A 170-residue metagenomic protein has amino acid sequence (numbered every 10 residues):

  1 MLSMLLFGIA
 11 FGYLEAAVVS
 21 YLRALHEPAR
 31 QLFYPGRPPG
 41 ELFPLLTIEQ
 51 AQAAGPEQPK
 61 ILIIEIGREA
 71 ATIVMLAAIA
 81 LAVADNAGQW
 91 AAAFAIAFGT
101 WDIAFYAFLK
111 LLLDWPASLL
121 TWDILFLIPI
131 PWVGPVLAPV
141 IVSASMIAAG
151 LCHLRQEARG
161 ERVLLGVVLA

Functional and structural regions predicted by a protein language model:
M1-F7, V83-T100, R159-L169: Interfacial segments of alpha-helical transmembrane regions
M4, G8, G12, A95 (+2 more regions): Small-residue packing motifs within transmembrane alpha-helices
G12-A24, G99-A117: Transmembrane alpha-helix/helix-exit interface in multi-pass inner-membrane proteins
S20-L62, I66, S118-P131: Extracytosolic (periplasmic/ER-lumenal) interhelical loops and adjacent juxtamembrane/interface segments of multi-pass
T72-I79, G134-C152: Hydrophobic cores of alpha-helical transmembrane segments in multi-pass inner/ER membrane proteins, independent
T72-N86, F108-W115, C152: Membrane-helix exit/interface motif
L112-V140, A144: Glycine- and acidic-residue-rich phosphate-binding/metal-coordinating active-site segment common to enzymes that handle
A138-M146, E161-A170: Alpha-helical membrane segments in multi-pass integral membrane proteins
